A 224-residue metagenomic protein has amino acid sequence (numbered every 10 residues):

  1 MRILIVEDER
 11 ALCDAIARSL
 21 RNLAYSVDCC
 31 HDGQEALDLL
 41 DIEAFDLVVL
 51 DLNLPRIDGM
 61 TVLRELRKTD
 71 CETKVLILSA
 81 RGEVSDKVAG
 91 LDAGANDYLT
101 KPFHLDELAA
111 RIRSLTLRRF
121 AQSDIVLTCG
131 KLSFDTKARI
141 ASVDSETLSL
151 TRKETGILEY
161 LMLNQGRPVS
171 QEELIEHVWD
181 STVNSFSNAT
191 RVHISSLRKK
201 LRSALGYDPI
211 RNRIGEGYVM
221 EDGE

Functional and structural regions predicted by a protein language model:
M1-R119: N-terminal/domain-start alpha-helical segments
E35, G215-V219: Glycine-rich nucleotide-binding loop
R113-V126, G166: The C-terminal output helix
A121-Q122, F134-A138: A short, compositionally biased
T128-G130, K137, D144: Short strand-coil-strand connectors
I140, S145-E216: Positively charged, aromatic-enriched patches within helix-turn-helix-type DNA-binding elements, predominantly
M220-E224: Intrinsically disordered, low-complexity protein-interaction/activation regions
